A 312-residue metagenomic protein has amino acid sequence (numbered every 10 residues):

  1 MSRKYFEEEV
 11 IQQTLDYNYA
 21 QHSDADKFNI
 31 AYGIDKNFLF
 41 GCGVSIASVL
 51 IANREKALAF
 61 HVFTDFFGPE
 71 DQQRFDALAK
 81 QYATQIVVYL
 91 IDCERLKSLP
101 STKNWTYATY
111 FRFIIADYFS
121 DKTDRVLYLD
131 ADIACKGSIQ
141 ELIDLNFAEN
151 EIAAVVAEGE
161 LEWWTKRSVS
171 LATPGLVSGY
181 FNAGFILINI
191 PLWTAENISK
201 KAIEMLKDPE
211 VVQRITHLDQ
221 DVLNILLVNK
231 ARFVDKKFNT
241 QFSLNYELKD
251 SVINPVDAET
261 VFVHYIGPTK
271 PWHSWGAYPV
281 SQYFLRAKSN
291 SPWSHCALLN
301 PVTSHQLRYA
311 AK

Functional and structural regions predicted by a protein language model:
M1-F28, I34, A183, I188-K312: A glycosyltransferase accessory/donor-loop signature
N29-Y32, V49, A59-V62, V263: Hydrophobic targeting segments
L39-N53: Histidine-anchored nucleotide/phosphate-binding helix
L58-F66, A154-V156: Short internal beta-strands
Q73-D76, D121, K136-F147, S199: Short alpha-helix within the catalytic core of nucleotide-sugar-dependent glycosyltransferases
Q73-Y118: Active-site-proximal specificity loops/subdomain of glycosyltransferases
V126: Short aromatic/hydrophobic "clamp" motif used to bind/position activated sugar donors
I133-R167: Conserved donor-nucleotide/metal-binding helix-loop-beta segment in metal-dependent transferases, i.e., the alpha-helix
